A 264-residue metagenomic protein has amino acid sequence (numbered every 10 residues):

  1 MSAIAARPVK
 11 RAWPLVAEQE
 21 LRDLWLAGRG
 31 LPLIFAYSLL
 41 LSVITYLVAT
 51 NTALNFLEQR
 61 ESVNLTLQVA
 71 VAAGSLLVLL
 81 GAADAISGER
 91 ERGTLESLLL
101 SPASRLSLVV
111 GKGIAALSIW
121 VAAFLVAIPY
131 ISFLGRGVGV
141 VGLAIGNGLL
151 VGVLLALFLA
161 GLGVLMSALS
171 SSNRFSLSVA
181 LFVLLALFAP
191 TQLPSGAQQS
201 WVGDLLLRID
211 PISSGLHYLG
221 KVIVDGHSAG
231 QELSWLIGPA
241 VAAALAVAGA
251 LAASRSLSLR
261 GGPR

Functional and structural regions predicted by a protein language model:
M1-F35, R255-R264: Aromatic- and glycine-rich beta-strand/loop motifs that create alpha-glucan
S2, G226-H227, I237-R264: Junction motif at the cytosolic side of a transmembrane helix
A36, S62-G88: Long, hydrophobic alpha-helical segments
I44-N51, S170-S213: Transmembrane helix segments
I44-Y46, F56, A115-N173: Secretory targeting signals
S75-A82, Y130, G161-L162, G249-A253: Hydrophobic/aromatic residues in alpha-helical transmembrane segments
D84-L117: Helix-loop-helix units of permease transmembrane domains in multi-pass membrane transporters, especially ABC
Q192-A244: Membrane-interfacial helix-loop-helix junctions in multi-pass membrane proteins
